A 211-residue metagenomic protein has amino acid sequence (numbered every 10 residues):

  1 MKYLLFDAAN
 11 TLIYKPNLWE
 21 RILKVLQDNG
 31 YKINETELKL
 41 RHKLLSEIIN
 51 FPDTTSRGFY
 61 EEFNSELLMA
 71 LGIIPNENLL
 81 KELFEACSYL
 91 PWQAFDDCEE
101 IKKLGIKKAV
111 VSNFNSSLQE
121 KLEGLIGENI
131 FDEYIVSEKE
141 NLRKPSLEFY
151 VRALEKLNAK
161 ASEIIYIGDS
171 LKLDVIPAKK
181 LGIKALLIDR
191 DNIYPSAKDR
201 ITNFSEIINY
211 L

Functional and structural regions predicted by a protein language model:
M1-D96: N-terminal helical cap/lid subdomain that shapes the substrate entry/recognition surface in HAD-like hydrolases
M1-L4, I74-P75, E99-K102, A109-L211: Asp-based, Mg2+/Mn2+-dependent phosphohydrolase catalytic module
Y60-E66, K102-G105, N192: Short alpha-helical linear motifs
